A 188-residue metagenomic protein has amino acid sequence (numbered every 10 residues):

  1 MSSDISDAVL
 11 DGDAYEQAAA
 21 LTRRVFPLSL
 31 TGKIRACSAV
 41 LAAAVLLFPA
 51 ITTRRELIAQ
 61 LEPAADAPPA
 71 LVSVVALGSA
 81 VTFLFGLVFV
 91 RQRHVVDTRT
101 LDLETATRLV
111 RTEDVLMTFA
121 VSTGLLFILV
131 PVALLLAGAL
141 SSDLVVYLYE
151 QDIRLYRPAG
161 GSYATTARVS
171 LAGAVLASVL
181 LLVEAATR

Functional and structural regions predicted by a protein language model:
M1-C37, Q92-L116, A185-R188: Haloarchaeal acidic low-complexity proteome signature biased toward cell-envelope/secretome components but also
M1-D13, L135-S142, L171-A172: Transmembrane-helix bundle segments that line or gate the permeation/cavity pathway in multi-pass membrane proteins
K33-T52: The first (N-terminal) embedded transmembrane alpha-helix
L46-T52, T123-Q151: Alpha-helical transmembrane segments and their membrane-interface junctions in multi-pass membrane proteins
L57-A65, A137-G160: Membrane-interfacial helical/loop segments at transmembrane boundaries in membrane proteins
P63-G86, R168: Alpha-helical transmembrane segments
L77-G78, A106-V130: Transmembrane alpha-helical segments of multi-pass membrane proteins
G78-V95, L171-R188: Transmembrane alpha-helical segments in integral membrane proteins
